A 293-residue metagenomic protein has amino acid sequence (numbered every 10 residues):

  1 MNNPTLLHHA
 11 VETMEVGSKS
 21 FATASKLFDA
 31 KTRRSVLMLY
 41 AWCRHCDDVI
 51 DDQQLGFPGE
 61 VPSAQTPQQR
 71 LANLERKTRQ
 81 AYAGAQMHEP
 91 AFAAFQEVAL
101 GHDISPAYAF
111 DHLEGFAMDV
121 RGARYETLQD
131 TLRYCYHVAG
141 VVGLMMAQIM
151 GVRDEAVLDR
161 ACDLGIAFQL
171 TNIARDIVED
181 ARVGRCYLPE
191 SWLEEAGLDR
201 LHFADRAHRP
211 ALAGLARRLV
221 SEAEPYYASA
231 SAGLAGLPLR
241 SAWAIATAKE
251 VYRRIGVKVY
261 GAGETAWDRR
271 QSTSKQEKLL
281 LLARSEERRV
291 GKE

Functional and structural regions predicted by a protein language model:
M1-Q169, A174, V178-R289: Catalytic cores of Mg2+-dependent Asp-rich isoprenoid enzymes
G291-E293: Positively charged, low-complexity/disordered segments
